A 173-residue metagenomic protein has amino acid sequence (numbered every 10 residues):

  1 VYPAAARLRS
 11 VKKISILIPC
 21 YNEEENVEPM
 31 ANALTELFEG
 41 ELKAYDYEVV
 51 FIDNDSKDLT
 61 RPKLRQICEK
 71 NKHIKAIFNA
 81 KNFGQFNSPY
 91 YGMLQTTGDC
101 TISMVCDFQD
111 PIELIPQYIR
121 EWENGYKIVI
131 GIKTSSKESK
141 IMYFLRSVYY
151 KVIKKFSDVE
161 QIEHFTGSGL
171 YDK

Functional and structural regions predicted by a protein language model:
K13-S15, E48: Cell-envelope/extracellular polymer assembly enzymes that use nucleotide-activated donors
Y21, I52-N54, N79: Conserved sequence signature across two-component system core domains
E23-G40: Short, well-formed alpha-helical segments that are part of the catalytic scaffolds of diverse glycosyltransferases
E23-N26, S56, P111: Donor nucleotide-sugar binding loop of glycosyltransferases
Y47-V50, R61-Y90, L94-Q95: Conserved donor nucleotide-binding strand/loop of the catalytic core
D53-R61, F108-Q109: A conserved acidic beta->alpha catalytic loop
N79-K81, Q85-Q95, C100, I112-K173: Acceptor/aglycone-binding surface of glycosyltransferases and processive sugar-polymer synthases
